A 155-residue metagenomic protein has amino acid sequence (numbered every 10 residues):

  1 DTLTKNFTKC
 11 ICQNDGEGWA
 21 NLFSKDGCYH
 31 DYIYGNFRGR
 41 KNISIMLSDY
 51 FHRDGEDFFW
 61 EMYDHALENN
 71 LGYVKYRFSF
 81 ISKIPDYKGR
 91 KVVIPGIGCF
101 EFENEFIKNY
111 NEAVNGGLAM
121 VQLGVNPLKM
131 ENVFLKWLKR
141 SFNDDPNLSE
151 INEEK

Functional and structural regions predicted by a protein language model:
D1-N21, K25, R140-K155: Short, low-complexity N-terminal intrinsically disordered segments enriched in polar/charged residues
G16-L71: A solvent-exposed, acidic/Ser-Thr-rich amphipathic alpha-helical stretch
F51-K155: A beta-strand edge to alpha-helix "cap/lid" segment located at domain peripheries
